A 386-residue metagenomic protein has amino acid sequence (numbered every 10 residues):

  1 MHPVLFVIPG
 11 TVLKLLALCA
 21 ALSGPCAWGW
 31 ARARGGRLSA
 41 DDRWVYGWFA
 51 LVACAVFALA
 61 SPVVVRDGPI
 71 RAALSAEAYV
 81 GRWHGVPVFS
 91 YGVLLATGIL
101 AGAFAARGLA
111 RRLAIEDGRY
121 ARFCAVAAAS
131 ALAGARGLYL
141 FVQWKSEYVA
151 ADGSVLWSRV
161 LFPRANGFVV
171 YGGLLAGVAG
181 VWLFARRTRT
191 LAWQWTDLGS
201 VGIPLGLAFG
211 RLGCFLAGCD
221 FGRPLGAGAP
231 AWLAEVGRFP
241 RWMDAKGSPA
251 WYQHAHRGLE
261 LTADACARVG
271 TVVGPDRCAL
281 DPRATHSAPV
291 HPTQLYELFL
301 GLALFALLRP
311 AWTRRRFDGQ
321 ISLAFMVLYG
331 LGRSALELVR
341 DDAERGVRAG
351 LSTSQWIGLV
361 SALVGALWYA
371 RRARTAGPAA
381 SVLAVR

Functional and structural regions predicted by a protein language model:
M1-R386: A feature for loop-to-transmembrane-helix boundaries and adjacent hydrophobic helices in multi-pass integral membrane
